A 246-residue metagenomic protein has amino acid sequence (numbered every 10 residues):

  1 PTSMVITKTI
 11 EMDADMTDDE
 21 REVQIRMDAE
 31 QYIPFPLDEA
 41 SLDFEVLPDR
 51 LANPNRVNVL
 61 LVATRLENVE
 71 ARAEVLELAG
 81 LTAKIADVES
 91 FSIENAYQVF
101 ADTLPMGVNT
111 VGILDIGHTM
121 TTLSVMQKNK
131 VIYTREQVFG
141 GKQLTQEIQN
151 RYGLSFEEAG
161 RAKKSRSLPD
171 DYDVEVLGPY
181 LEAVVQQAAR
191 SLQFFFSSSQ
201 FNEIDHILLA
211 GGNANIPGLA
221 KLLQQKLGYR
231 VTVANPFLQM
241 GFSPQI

Functional and structural regions predicted by a protein language model:
T2-A101, H206, V233-S243: Active-site neighborhood for divalent-cation/phosphate handling
M27, Q146, K221: Active-site phosphate/pyrophosphate- and oxyanion-stabilizing loops and adjacent acidic/basic residues in soluble
Y32-P36, L78-A79, F100-T103, R151-L154 (+5 more regions): Conserved, well-folded catalytic cores of nucleic-acid-processing and energy-transducing macromolecular machines
P54-R161, V184: Small-residue (GG/TT-enriched) beta-loop-alpha framework at ligand/catalytic clefts
S90, R151, E158-H206, N213: Adenine-nucleotide phosphate-binding core of ATP-dependent small-molecule kinases
L177-Y180, N202-T232, P236-L238: Glycine-rich phosphate-binding loops at beta-strand->alpha-helix junctions
